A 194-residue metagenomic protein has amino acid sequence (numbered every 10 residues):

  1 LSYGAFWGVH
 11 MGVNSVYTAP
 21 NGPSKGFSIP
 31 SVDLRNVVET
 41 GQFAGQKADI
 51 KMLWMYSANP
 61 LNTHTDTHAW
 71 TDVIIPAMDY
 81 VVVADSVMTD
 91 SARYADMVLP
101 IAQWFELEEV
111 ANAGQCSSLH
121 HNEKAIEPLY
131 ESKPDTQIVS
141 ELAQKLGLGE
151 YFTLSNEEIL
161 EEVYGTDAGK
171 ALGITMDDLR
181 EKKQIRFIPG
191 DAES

Functional and structural regions predicted by a protein language model:
L1-R93, Q103-V110, D177-S194: Extended redox/cofactor-interaction regions of prokaryotic respiratory oxidoreductases
M11-T18, P100-Q103, I126-I138: Short secondary-structure transition/capping segments
W70, P76-Y80, A84-T89, H121-Q144: Phosphate/diphosphate-binding loops
D79, L99, Q103, A143 (+1 more regions): Hydrophobic/aromatic-lined pockets within catalytic cores
D96: Catalytic, metal-anchored helix/loop core of enzyme active sites in primary metabolism
A102-K124, E131: Catalytic or ion-translocation cores adjacent to nucleophile or general acid/base/metal-coordination motifs in diverse
A125-E193: N-terminal leader/propeptide and maturation segments of large enzyme subunits in energy/redox metabolism and hydrolases
